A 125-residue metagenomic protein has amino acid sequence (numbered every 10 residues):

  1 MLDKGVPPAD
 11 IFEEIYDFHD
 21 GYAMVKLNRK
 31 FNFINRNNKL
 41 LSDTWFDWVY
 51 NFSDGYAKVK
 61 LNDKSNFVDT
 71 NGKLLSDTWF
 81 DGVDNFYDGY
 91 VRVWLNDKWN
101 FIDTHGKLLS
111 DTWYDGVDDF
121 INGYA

Functional and structural regions predicted by a protein language model:
M1-A125: Residue-level detector of conserved, function-critical positions
